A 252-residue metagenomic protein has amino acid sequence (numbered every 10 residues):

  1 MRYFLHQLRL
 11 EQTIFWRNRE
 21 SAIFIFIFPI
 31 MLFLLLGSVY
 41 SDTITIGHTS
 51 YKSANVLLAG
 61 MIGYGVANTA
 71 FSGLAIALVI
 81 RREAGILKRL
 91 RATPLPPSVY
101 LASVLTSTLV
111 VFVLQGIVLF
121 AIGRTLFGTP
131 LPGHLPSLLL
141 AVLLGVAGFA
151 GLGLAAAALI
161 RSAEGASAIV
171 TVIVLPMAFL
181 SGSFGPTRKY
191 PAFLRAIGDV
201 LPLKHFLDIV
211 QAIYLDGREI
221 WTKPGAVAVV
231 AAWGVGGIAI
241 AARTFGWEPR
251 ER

Functional and structural regions predicted by a protein language model:
R2-L5, R9-W16, E20, M177 (+3 more regions): Membrane-interacting alpha-helical segments
Y3, Q7-A84, S98, V104-F112 (+6 more regions): Transmembrane helix-boundary elements of multi-pass transport/secretion proteins, especially ABC-type permease modules
I27, L35-T43, A157-K204: Transmembrane helix segments
R89-S98, L159: Short helix-to-coil transition segments within interhelical loops that connect adjacent transmembrane helices
F149-S162, A241: Transmembrane-helix boundary motif in ABC transporter permease subunits
K204-R218: Short, membrane-exposed interhelical loops at transmembrane-helix boundaries
